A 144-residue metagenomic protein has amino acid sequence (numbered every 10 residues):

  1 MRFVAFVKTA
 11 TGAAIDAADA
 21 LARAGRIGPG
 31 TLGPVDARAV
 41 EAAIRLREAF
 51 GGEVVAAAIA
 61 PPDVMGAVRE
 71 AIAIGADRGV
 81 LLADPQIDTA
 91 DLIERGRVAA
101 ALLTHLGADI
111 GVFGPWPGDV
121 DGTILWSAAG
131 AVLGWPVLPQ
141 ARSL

Functional and structural regions predicted by a protein language model:
M1-L144: N-terminal glycine-rich FAD/FM-binding segment characteristic of electron-transfer flavoproteins
